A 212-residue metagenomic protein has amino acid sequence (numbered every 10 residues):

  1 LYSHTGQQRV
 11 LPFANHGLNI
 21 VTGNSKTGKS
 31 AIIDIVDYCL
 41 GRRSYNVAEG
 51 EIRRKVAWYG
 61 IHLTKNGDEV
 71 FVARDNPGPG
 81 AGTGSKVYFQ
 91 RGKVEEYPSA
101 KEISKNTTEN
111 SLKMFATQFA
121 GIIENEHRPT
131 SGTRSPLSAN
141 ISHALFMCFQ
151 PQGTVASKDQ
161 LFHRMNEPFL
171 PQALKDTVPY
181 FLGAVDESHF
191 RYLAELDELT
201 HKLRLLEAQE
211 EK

Functional and structural regions predicted by a protein language model:
L1-G78, G82-T83: Extreme N-terminal "head/tail" segments of very large remodeling/mechanoenzyme assemblies
T22-N24, I141-S142, K202: Short acidic/polar alpha-helix capping motifs at helix-coil junctions
C39, R43, F115-I122, K202: Conserved short hydrophobic interaction patches
R53-Y59, G132-P136, L196: Short, glycine/charge-rich beta-strand/loop segments that flank catalytic centers and engage negatively charged groups
G78-F190, A194: Extended, charged alpha-helical "arm/stalk" segments used for dimerization and assembly in large NTPase-driven machines
L193-L203: Short, charge/polar-rich alpha-helical segments
K202-K212: Extended alpha-helical coiled-coil "stalk/arm" regions that act as elongated linkers or oligomerization scaffolds
